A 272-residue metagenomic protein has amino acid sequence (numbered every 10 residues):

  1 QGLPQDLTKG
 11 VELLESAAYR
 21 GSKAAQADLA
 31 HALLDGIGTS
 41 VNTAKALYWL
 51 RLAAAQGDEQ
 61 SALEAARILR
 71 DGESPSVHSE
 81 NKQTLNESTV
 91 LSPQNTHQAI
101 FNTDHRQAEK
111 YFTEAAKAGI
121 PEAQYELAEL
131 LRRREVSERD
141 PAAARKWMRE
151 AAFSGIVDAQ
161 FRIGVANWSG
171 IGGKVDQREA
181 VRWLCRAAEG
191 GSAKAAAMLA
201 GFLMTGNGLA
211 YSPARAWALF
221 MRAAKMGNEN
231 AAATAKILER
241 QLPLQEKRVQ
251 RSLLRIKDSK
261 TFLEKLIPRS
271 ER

Functional and structural regions predicted by a protein language model:
Q1, D28-D35, R67-G72, P93-N95 (+4 more regions): Hydrophobic face of amphipathic alpha-helices that form TPR/SEL1-like repeat modules and related alpha-solenoid
Q1, D6, R20-K23, D35-I37 (+12 more regions): Short helix-capping/linker turns of helical repeat alpha-solenoids
P4-L13, S40-W49, S74-S88, Q98-Y111 (+4 more regions): Structural signature of tandem alpha-helical TPR/SEL1-like repeats, specifically the intra-repeat loop/turn
E12, A27, Y48, L63 (+6 more regions): TPR/TPR-like alpha-solenoid signature
L13-L14, L33, W49, L69 (+8 more regions): Conserved hydrophobic/aromatic "anchor" residues that stabilize well-ordered secondary structure elements
A17, A32, A53, I68 (+8 more regions): TPR/TPR-like alpha-solenoid repeats
E229-R272: Terminal, low-structured helical/coil segments at or just beyond the last alpha-helical repeat
